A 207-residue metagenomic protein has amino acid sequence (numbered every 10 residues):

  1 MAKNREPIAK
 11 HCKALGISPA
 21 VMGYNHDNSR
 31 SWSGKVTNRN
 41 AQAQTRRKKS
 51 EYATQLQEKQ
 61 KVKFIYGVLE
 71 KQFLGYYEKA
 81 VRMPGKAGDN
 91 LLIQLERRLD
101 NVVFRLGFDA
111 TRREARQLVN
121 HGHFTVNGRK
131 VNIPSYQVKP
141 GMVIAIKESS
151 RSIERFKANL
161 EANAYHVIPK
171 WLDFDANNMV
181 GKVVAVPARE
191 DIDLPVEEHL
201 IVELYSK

Functional and structural regions predicted by a protein language model:
M1-L106, I133-K207: Ferredoxin-like alpha/beta domains used as RNA- or RNAP-binding modules
D109-R112: Beta-rich strand-turn-strand
L118-V119, V138: Short, well-ordered loop/turn sites that connect or cap secondary structure elements
